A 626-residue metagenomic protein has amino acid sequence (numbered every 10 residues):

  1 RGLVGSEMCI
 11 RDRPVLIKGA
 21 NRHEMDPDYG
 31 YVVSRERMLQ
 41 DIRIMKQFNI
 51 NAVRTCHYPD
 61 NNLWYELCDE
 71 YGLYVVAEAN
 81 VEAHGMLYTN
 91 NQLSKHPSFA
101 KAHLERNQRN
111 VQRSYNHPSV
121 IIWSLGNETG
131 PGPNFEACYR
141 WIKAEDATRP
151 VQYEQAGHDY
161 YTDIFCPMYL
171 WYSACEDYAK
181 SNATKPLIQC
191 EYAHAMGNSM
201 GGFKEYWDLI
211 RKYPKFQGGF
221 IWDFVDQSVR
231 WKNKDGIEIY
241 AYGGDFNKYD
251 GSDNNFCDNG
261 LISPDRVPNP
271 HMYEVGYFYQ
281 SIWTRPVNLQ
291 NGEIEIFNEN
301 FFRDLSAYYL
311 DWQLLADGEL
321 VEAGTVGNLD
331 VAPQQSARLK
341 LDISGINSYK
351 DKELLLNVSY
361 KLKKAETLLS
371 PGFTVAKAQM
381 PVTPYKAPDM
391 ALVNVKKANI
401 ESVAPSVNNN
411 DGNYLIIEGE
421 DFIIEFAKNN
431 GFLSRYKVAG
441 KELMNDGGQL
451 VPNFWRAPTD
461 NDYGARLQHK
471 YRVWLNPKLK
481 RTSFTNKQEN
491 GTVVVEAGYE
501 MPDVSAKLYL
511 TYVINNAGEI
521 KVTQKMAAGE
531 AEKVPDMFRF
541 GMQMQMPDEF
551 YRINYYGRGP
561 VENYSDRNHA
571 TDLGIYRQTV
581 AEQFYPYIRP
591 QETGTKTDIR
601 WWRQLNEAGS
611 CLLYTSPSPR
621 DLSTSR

Functional and structural regions predicted by a protein language model:
R1, S6, L362, G372-P388: Extended acidic/polar, glycine-enriched regions that form or flank non-catalytic beta-rich accessory modules
G2-I10, Y614-D621: Conserved small/polar residues in nucleotide/adenosyl-binding loops
S6-E7, R11-E295, N300-S306, D311-A323: Extended substrate-binding grooves/exosites of carbohydrate-active enzymes
I296-N298, L314, I343, Y360 (+2 more regions): Hydrophobic beta-strand positions in extracellular immunoglobulin-like domains
E319-Y349: Intrinsically disordered, low-complexity Pro/Gly/Ser/Thr-rich segments with frequent PxxP/GP/PP motifs and embedded
D342-K352, E366, M380-S616, R620-R626: Beta-strand/loop-rich accessory regions of lumenal/periplasmic or secreted enzymes, predominantly carbohydrate-active
E353-N357: Short, conserved beta-strand segments of beta-strand-rich sandwich/propeller modules, principally
S359-E366: Enriched for extracellular/lumenal, surface-exposed ectodomains of secreted and cell-surface proteins
